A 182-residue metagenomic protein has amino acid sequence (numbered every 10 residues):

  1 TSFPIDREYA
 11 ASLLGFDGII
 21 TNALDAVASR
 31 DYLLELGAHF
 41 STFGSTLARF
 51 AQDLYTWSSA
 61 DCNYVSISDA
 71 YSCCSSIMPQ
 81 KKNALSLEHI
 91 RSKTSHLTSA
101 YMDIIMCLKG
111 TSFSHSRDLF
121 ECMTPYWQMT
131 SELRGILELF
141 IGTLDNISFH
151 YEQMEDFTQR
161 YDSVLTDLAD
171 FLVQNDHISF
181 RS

Functional and structural regions predicted by a protein language model:
T1-G110: Internal glycine-rich alpha/beta core junctions
M78-S182: Glycine-rich cofactor/substrate-binding loops
